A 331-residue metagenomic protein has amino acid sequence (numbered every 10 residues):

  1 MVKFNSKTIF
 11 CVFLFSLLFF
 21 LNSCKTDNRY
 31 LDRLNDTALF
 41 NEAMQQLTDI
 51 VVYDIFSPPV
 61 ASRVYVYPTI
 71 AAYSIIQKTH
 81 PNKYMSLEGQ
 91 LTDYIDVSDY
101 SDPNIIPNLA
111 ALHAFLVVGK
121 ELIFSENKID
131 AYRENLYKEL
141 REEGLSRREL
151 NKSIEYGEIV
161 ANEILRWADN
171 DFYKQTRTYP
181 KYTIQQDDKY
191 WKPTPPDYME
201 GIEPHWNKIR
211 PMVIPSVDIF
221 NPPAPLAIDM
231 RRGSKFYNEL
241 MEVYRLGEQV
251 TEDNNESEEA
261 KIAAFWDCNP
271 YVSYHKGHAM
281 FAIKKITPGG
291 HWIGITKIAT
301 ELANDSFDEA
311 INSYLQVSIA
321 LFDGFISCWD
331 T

Functional and structural regions predicted by a protein language model:
V2-C11: Bacterial N-terminal signal peptides that target proteins for export
F20-S23: C-terminal motif of bacterial Sec signal peptides marking the signal peptidase cleavage site
K25-T331: Acidic/polar surface patches and capping/hinge elements
